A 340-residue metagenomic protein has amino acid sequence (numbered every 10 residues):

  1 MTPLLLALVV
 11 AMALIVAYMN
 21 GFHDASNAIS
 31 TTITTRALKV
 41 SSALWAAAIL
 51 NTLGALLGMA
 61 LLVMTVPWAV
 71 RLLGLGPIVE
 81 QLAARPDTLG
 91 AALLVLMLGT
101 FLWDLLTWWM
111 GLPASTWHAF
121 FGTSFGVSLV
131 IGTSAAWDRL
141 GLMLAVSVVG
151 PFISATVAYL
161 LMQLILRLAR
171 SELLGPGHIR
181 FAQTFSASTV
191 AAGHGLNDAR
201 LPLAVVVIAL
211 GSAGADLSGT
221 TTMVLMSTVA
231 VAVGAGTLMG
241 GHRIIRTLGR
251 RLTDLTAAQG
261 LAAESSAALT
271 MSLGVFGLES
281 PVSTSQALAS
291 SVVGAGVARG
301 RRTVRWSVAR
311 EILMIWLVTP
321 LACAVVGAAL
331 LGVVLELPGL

Functional and structural regions predicted by a protein language model:
M1-L340: Multi-pass alpha-helical transmembrane bundle typical of ion/small-solute transporters and intramembrane aspartyl
